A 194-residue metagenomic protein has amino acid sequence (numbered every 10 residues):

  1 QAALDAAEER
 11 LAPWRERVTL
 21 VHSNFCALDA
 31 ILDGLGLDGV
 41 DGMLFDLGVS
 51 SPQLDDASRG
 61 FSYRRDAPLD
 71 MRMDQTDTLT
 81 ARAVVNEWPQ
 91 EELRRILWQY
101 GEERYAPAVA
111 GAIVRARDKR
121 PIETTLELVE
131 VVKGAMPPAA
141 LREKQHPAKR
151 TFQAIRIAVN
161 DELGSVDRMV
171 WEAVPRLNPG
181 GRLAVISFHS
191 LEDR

Functional and structural regions predicted by a protein language model:
Q1-R194: S-adenosyl-L-methionine-dependent methyltransferase catalytic core, i.e., the SAM/SAH-binding region
